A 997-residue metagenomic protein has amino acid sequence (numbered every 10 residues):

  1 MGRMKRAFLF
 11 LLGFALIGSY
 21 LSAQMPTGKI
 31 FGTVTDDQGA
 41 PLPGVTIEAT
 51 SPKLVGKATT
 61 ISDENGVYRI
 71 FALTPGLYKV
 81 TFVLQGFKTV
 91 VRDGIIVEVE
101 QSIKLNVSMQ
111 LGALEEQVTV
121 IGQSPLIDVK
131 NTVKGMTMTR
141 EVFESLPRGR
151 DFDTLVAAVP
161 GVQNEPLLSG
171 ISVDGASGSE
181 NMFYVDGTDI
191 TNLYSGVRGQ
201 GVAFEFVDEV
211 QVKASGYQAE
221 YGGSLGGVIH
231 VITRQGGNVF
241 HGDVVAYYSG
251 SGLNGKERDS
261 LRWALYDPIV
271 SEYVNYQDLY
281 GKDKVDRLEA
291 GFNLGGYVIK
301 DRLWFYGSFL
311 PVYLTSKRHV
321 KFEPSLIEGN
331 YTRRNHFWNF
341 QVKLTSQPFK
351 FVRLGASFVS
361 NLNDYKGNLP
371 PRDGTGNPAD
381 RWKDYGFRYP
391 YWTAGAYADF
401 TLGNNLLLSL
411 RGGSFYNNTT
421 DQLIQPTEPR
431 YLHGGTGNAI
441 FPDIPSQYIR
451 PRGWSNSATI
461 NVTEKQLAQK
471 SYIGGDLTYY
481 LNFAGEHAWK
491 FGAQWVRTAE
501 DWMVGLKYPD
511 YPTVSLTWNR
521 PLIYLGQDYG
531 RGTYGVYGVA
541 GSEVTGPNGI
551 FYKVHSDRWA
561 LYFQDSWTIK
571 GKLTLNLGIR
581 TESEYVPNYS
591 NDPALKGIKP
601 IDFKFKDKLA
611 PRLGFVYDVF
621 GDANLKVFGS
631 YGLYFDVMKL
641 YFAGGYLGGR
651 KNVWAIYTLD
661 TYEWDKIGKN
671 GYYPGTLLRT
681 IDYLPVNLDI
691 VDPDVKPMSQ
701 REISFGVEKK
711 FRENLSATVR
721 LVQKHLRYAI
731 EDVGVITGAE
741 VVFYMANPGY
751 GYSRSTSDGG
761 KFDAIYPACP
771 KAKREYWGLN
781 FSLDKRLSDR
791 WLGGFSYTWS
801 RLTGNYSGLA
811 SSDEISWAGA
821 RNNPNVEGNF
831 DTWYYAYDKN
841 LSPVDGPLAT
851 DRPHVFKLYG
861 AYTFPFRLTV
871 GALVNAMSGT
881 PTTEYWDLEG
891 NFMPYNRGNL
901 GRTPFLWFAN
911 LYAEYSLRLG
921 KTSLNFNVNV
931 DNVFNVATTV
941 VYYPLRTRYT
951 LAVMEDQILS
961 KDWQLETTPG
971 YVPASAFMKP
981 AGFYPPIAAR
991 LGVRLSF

Functional and structural regions predicted by a protein language model:
F10, Y20-T139, E205: Periplasm-facing N-terminal accessory domains of Gram-negative outer-membrane beta-barrel systems
V107, A158-G161, F204-S249, G255 (+1 more regions): A beta-strand signature from Gram-negative outer-membrane beta-barrel systems, especially the internal plug domain
E144-P147, D153-N192, S224-R234: Extracytoplasmic beta-strand/coil segments of soluble accessory domains associated with Gram-negative outer-membrane
H241, G281-G367, G386-S414, P611: Transmembrane beta-barrel wall of Gram-negative outer-membrane proteins
K350-A560, D660, I736, V741-F743 (+5 more regions): Replace "related TpsB outer-membrane translocases also match" with "some related outer-membrane beta-barrels such as
Y448-P451, Y589-A610, G614-C769, Y835-A836 (+3 more regions): Solvent-exposed loop/turn elements at secondary-structure boundaries
E584, T718-Y885: Gram-negative outer-membrane beta-barrel transporters
N714, R801, R867-E889, L906-F908 (+1 more regions): C-terminal beta-signal and adjacent terminal beta-strands/loops of Gram-negative outer-membrane beta-barrel proteins
